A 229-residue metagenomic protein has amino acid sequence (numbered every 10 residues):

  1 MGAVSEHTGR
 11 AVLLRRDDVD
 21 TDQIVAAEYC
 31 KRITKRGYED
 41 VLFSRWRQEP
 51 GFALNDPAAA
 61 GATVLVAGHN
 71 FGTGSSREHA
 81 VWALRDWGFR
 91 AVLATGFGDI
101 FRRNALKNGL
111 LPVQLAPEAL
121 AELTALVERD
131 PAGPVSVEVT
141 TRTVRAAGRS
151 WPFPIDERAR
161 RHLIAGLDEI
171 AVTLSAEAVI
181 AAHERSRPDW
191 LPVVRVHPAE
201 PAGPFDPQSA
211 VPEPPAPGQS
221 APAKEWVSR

Functional and structural regions predicted by a protein language model:
M1-R229: Cytosolic catalytic domains that perform sulfur/thiol-centered chemistry
